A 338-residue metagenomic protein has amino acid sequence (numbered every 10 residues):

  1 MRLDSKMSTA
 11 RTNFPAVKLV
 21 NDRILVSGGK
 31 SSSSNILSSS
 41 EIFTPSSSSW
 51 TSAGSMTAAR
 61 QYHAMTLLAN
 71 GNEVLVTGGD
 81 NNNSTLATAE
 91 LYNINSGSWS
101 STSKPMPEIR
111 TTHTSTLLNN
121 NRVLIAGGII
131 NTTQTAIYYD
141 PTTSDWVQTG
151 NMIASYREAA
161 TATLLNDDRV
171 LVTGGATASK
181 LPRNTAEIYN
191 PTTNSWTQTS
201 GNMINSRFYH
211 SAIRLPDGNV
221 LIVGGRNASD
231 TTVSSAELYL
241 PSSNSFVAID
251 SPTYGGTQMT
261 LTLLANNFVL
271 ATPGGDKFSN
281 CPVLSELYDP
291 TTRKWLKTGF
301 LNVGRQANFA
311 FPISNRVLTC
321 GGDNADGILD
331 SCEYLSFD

Functional and structural regions predicted by a protein language model:
M1-D338: Kelch-like beta-propeller repeat domains
